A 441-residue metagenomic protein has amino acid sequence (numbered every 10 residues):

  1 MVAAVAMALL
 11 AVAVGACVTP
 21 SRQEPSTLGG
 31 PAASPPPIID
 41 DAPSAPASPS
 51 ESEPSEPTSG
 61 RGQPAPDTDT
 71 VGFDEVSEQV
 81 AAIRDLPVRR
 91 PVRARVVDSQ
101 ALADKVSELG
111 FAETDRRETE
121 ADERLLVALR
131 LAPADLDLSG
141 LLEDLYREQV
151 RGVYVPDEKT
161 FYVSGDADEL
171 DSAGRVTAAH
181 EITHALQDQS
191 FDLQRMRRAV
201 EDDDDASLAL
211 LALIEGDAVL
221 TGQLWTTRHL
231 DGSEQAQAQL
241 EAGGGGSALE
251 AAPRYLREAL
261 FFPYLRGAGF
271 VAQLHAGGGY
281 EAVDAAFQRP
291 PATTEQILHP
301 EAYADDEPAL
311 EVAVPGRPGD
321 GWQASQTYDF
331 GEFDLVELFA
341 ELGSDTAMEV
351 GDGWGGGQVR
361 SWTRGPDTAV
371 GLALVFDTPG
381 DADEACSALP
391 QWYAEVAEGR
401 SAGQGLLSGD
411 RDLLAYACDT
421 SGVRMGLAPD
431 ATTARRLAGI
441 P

Functional and structural regions predicted by a protein language model:
V14-A16: C-terminal motif of bacterial Sec signal peptides marking the signal peptidase cleavage site
V18-P20: Bacterial signal peptide processing site
V71-L170: Auxiliary, metal-adjacent structural segments of Zn-dependent hydrolase domains
E78, A251-T368, A373: Pan-zinc metallopeptidase signature
V80, V176-L193, A218-V219, V271 (+1 more regions): Active-site recognition of the HExxH zinc-binding catalytic motif
F161-A179, A209-L210: Short pre-active-site segment immediately N-terminal to the catalytic Zn-binding motif
D188-Q194, R198-A238: Post-HExxH zinc-binding segment in Zn-dependent metallohydrolases
G355-G357, T363-P441: C-terminal soluble interaction/assembly domains
